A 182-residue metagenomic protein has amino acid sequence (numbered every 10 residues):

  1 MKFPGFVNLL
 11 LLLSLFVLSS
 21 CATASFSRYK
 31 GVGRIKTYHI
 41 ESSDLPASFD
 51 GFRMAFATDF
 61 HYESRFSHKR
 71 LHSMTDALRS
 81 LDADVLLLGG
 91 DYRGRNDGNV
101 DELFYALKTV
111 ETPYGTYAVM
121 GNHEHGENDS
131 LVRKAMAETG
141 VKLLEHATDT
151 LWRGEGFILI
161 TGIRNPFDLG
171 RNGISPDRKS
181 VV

Functional and structural regions predicted by a protein language model:
K2-R53, A57, S64: Acidic, histidine-bearing metal-coordination/catalytic regions of metal-dependent phosphoesterases
L11, R79, D168-R171: Low-complexity, compositionally biased segments
E41, D76, Y105-A106, H146-T150: Short, charged beta->alpha transition segments
S43-A47, A57-S64, G94, H125-V182: Conserved catalytic scaffold of divalent metal-dependent phosphoesterases
S48-K142: Membrane-embedded segments
